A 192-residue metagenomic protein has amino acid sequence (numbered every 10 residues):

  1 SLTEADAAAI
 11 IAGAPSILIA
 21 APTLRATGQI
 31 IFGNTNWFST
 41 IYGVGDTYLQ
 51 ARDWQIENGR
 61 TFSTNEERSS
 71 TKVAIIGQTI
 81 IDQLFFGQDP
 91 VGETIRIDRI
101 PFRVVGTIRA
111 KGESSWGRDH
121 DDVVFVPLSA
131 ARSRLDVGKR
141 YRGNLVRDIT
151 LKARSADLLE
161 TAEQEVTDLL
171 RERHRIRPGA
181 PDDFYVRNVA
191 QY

Functional and structural regions predicted by a protein language model:
L2-T61, V186: Short amphipathic beta-strand/extended segments in non-transmembrane regions
A26-Q29, Y42, D46-F62, S70-G179: Mid-to-C-terminal secondary-structure elements that act as membrane-proximal/extracytoplasmic interface segments
G179-Y192: Alpha-helical transmembrane segments of integral membrane proteins, especially multi-pass inner/plasma-membrane
